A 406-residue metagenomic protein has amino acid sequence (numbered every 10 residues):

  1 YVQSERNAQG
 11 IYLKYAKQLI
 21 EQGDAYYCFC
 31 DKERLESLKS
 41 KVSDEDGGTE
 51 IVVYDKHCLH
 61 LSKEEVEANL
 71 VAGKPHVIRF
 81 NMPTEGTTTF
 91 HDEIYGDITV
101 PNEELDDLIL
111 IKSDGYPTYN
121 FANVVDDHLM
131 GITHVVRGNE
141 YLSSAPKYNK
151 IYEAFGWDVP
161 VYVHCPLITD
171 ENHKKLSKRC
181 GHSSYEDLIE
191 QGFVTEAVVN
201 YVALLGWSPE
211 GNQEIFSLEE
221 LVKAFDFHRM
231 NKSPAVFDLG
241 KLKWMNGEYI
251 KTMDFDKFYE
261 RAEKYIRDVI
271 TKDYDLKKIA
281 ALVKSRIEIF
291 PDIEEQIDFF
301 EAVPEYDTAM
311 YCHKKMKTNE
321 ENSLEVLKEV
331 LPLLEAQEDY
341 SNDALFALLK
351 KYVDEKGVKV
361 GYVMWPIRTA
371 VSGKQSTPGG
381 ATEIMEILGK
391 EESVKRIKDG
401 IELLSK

Functional and structural regions predicted by a protein language model:
Y1-Y15: Aromatic/His-enriched, Gly/Pro-containing loop or helix-boundary segments that lie immediately adjacent to catalytic
Q3, Q18-H164, D170-L176, P209: Active-site cores that bind ATP or allylic diphosphates and position pyrophosphate for catalysis
Q3-S4, I111-Y116, M130-L142, T169-Y201 (+4 more regions): Conserved phosphate-binding loops in nucleotide/dinucleotide-binding enzymes
F29-K32, G211-S217, S233-L239, Y259-E260 (+5 more regions): Short coil/turn segments at secondary-structure boundaries
L188-E196, K232-D238, I270-I279, D354-Y362: Structural motif
Y201-V202, N246, A280-I287, V363-V371 (+1 more regions): Short alpha-helical scaffolding segments that buttress acidic/His motifs in well-ordered protein cores
F255-K356: Small-residue-rich helix-loop
N342-L404: Charged substrate- and nucleic-acid-binding regions of tRNA-handling and nucleotidyl-transfer enzymes, centered on
